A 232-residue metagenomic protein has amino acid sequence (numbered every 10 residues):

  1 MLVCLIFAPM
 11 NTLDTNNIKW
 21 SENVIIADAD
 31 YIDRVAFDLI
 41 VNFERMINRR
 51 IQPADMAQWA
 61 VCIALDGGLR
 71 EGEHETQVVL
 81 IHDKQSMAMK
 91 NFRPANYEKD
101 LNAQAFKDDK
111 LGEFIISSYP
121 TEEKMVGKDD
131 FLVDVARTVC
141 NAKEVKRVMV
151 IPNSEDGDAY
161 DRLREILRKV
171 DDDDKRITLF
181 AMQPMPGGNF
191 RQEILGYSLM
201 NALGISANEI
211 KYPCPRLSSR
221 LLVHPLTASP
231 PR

Functional and structural regions predicted by a protein language model:
F7, I18-R34, V41-M149, G157-D158 (+1 more regions): A charged nuclease-like catalytic/ligand-binding cleft shared by nucleic-acid processing domains
F7-T12, N17, S21, T227-R232: Non-catalytic accessory regions outside enzyme or core folds
D83, N153, M182-P184: Cofactor-binding loop segments of dinucleotide-utilizing enzymes, especially the Rossmann-like FAD- and NAD(P)+-binding
T121-E122, L163-R232: Eukaryote-biased recognition of electropositive, low-complexity segments and basic polyanion/acidic-motif-binding
R147-I151, I177-L179: Short hydrophobic alpha-helical runs that function as membrane-insertion/retention elements
V150-L167: Post-BTB helical module
